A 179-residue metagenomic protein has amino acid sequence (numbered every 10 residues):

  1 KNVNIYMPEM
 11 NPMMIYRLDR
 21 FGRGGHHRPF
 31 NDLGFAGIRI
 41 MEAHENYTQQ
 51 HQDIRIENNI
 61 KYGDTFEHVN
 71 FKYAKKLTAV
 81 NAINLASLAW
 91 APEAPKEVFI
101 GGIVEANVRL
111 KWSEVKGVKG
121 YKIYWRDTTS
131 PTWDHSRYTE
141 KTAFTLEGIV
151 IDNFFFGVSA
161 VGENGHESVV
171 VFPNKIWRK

Functional and structural regions predicted by a protein language model:
K1-A94: Active-site-adjacent substrate-binding region of metalloamidase/peptidase-like peptide-processing proteins
I100, W112, F144-G148: Hydrophobic core positions of the immunoglobulin-like beta-sandwich fold
A106-V118: Conserved aromatic anchor
Y121-I123: Short beta-strand elements bearing conserved aromatic residues within extracellular beta-rich modules
W125-T132, V161-E163: Change "in extracellular beta-sheet-rich domains … of secreted and cell-surface proteins" to "in beta-sheet-rich domains
D134-K141: Short beta-strand segments within Ig-like beta-sandwich modules, predominantly Fibronectin type-III
L146-S168: Beta-strand-rich modules
H166-W177: Edge beta-strands of extracellular beta-sandwich domains
